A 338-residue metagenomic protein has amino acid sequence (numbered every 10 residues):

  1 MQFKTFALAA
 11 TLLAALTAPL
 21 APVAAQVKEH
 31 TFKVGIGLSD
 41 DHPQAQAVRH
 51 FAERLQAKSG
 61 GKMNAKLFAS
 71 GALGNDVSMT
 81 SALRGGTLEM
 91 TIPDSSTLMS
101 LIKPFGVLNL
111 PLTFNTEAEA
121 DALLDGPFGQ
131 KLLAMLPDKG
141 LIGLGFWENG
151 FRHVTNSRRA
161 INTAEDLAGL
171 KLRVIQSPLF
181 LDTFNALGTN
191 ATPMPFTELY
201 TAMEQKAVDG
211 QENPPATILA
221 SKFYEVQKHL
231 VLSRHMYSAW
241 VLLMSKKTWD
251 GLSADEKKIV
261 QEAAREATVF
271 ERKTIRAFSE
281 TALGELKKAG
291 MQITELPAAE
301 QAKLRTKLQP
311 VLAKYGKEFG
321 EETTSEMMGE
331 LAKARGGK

Functional and structural regions predicted by a protein language model:
M1-T31, G336-K338: Short, low-complexity disordered leader/linker segments with a strong preference for bacterial N-terminal type II
Q26-E119, P127-K338: N-terminal secretory/targeting leader peptides
